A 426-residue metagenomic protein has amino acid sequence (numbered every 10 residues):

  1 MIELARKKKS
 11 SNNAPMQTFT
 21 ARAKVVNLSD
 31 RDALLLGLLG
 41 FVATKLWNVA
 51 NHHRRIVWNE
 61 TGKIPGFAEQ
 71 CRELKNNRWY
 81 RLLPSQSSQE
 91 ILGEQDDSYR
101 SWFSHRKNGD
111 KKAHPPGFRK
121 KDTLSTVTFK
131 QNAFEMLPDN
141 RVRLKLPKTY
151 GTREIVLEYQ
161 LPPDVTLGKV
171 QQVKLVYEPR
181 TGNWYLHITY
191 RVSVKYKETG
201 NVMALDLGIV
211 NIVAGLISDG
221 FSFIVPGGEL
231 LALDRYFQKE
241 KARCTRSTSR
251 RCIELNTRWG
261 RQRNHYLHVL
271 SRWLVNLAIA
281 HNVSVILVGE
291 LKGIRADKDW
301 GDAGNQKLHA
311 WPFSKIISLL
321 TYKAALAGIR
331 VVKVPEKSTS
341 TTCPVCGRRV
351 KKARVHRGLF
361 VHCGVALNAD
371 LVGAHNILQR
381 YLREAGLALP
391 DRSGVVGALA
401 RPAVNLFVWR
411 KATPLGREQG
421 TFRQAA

Functional and structural regions predicted by a protein language model:
M1-E90: Gly/serine-rich nucleotide phosphate-binding loop at the start of the catalytic core of nucleotide/ADP-ribose-handling
M1-F19, V194, N305-K307, W311-A426: Positively charged, low-complexity nucleic-acid-binding target-recognition regions
A50, I91-W102, L371-Y381: Stable alpha-helical structural segments in soluble proteins, enriched in small hydrophobic residues
H52-K75, K169-Q172, P179-I317, A388-A426: Substrate-contacting helices/loops that form the catalytic groove of nucleic-acid and nucleotide-polymer processing
F67-E178, A310: Acidic carboxylate diad motif detector
S98-S101, E240-R243, W273, L277 (+5 more regions): Generic, well-ordered alpha-helical scaffold segments in large soluble proteins
P138-P147, G182-I188, G358-H362, A398: Generic recognition of long tandem-repeat/solenoid scaffolds
